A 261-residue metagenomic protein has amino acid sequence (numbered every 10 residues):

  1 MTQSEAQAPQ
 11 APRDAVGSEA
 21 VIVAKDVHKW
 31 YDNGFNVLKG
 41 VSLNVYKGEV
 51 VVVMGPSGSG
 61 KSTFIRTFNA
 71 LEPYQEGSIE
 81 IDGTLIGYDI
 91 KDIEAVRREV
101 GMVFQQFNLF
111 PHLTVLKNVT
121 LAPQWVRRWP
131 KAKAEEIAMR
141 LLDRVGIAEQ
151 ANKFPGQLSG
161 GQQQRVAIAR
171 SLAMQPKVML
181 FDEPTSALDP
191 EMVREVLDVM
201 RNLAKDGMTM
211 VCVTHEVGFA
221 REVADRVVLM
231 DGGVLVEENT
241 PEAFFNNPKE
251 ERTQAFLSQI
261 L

Functional and structural regions predicted by a protein language model:
M1-V16, T253: Pre-NBD coupling/linker segments of ABC/ABC-like ATPases
T2, A6-P9, F104, E149 (+2 more regions): Intrinsically disordered, low-complexity regions enriched in polar/acidic and amide residues
T2-Q3, L229-D231, E238, E242-L261: C-terminal boundary and immediately downstream tail of ABC-type ATPase nucleotide-binding domains
G17-P241: ABC family nucleotide-binding domain
